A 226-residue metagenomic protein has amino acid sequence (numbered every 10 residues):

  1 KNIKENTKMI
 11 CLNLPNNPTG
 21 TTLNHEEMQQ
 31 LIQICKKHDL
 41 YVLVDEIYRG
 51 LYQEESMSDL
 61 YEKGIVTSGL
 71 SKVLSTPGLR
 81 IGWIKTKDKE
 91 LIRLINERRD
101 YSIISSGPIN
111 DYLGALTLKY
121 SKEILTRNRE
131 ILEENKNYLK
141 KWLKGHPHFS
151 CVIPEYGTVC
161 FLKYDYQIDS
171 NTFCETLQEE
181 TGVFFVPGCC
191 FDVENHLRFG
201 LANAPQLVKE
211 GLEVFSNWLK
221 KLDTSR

Functional and structural regions predicted by a protein language model:
K1-N6, P18-T76, E90: Active-site pre-lysine segment of PLP-dependent enzymes
C11, V42-V44, F185-P187: Hydrophobic residues in well-ordered beta-strands that form the structural core
K37-H38, H146, T181, L222: Helix C-cap/helix->beta junction micro-motif
I65-E133, K140-W142, E213: Conserved core segment of the aminotransferase class I/II
A115, E130-K140, C151-Y164, N195: Conserved glycine-rich beta-strand-loop-beta hairpin in the small C-terminal domain of fold type I
P147-C151, V183-G188: A short linear hydrophobic-aromatic micro-motif
Q167-I168, T172-F185, F191-R226: PLP-dependent enzyme catalytic core of the Aspartate aminotransferase-like
